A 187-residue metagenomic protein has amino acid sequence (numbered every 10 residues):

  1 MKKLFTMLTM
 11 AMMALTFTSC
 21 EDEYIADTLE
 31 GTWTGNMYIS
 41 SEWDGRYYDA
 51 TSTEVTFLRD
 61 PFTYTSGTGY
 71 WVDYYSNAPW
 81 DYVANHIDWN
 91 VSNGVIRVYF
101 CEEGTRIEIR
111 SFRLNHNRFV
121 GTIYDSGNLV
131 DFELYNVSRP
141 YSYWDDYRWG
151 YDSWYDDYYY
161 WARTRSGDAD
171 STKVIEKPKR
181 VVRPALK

Functional and structural regions predicted by a protein language model:
M1-L4, K187: Positively charged n-region of N-terminal signal peptides that target proteins for export
F5-M12: Sec-dependent signal peptide hydrophobic core
L15-S19: C-terminal motif of bacterial Sec signal peptides marking the signal peptidase cleavage site
C20-T34: N-terminal helix-cap/turn-to-beta initiation motif at the start of protein domains
T32-Y38, W43-S52: Transition segment at domain starts
T34-S41, S66-Y74, T122-S126: Generic short beta-strand segments
R46-V95, K179: N-terminal glycine/threonine-rich, aromatic-flanked beta-hairpin/loop signature
V95-K187: Beta-sheet ligand-binding and adhesion/scaffold domains
